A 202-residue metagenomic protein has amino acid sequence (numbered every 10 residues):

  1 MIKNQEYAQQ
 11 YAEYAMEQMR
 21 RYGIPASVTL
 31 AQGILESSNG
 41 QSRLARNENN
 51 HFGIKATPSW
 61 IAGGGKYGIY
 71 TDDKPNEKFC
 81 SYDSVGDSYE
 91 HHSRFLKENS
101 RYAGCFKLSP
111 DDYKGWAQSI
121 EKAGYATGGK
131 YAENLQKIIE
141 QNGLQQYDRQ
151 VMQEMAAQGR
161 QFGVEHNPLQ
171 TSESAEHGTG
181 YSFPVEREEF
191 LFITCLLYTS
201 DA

Functional and structural regions predicted by a protein language model:
M1-Y181: Catalytic cores of secreted/periplasmic lytic hydrolases that degrade extracellular macromolecules
Q170, E176-L197: Surface-exposed, glycine-biased beta-strand/turn segments
Y198-A202: Conserved small/polar residues in nucleotide/adenosyl-binding loops
